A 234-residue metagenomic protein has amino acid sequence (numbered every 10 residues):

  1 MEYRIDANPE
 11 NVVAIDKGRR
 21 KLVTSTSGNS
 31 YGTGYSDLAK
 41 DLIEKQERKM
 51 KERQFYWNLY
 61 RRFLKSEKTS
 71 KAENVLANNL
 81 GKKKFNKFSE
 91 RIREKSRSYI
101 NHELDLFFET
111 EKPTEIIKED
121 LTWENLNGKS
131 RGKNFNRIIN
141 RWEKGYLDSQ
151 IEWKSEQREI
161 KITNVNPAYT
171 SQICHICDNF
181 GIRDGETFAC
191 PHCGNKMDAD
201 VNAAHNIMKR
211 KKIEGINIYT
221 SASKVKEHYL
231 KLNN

Functional and structural regions predicted by a protein language model:
M1-D148, N217-N234: Substrate-contacting helices/loops that form the catalytic groove of nucleic-acid and nucleotide-polymer processing
E2-R4, N136-I138, W142-N234: Positively charged, low-complexity nucleic-acid-binding target-recognition regions
